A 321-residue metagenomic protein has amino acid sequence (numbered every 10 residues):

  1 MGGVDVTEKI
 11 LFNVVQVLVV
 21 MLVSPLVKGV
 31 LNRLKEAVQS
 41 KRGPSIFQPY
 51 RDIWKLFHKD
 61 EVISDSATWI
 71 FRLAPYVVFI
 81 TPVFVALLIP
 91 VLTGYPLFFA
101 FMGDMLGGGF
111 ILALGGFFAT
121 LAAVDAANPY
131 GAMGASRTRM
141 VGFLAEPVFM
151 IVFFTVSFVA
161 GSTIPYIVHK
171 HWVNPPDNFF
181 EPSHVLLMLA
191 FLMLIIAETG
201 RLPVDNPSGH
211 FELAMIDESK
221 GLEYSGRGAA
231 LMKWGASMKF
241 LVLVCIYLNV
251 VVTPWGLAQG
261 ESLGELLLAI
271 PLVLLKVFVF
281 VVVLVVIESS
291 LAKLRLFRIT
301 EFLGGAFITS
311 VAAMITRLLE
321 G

Functional and structural regions predicted by a protein language model:
D5, K9, T93-L97, T155-L186: Juxtamembrane/interfacial segments at transmembrane-helix boundaries in multi-pass membrane proteins
F12-V23, A100-A113, D177-E198, L268-A269: Alpha-helical transmembrane segments
E36-F57, N206-G228: Juxtamembrane inter-helical linkers in multi-pass membrane proteins
D52-F71, P129-M133, G221-G228: Cytosolic juxtamembrane amphipathic/interface segments immediately preceding and feeding into a transmembrane helix
V83-F99, A119-N128, F158-T163, G321: Transmembrane alpha-helix boundary signature
G107-A122, F143-A160: Mid-bilayer segments of alpha-helical transmembrane spans in multi-pass integral membrane proteins that mediate
V283-T309: Interfacial loop-to-transmembrane junctions
A313-G321: Juxtamembrane boundary at the C-terminal end of a transmembrane helix
